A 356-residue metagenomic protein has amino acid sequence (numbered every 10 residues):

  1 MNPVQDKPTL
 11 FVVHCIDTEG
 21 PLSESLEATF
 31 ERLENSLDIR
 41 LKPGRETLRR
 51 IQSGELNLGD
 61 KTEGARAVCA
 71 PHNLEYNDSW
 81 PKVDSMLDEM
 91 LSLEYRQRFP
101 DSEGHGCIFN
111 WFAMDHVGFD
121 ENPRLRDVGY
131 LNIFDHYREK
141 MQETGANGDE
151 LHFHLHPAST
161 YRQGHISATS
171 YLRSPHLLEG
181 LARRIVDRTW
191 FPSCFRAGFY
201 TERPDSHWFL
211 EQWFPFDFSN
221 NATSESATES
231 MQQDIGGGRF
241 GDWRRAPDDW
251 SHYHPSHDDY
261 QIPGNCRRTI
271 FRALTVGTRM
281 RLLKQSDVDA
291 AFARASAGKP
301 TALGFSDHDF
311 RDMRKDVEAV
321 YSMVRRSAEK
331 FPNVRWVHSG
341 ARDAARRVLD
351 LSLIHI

Functional and structural regions predicted by a protein language model:
N2-E46, E55, P123, V186-W190 (+1 more regions): Active-site-adjacent pocket scaffolds in enzyme catalytic domains
N2-M141: Active-site beta->alpha N-cap acidic-glycine motif
E19-L22, H116-E121, T160, T278-L283 (+1 more regions): Short acidic, S/G/P-rich loop/turn micro-motifs used as interaction or catalytic elements
E24-S25, D120-L125, R162-I166, R203-Q212 (+3 more regions): A short acidic (Asp/Glu
L91-P100, Y137-T144, R173-I185, D287-R294 (+1 more regions): Structured alpha-helical segments in the cores of large, soluble enzyme domains
F109-T201, F305, G340: Metal-dependent polysaccharide deacetylase catalytic core of the NodB/CE4 family, i.e., the active-site-bearing domain
K284-A319, M323: Long, repeat-rich segments with strong aromatic
I354-I356: Conserved small/polar residues in nucleotide/adenosyl-binding loops
